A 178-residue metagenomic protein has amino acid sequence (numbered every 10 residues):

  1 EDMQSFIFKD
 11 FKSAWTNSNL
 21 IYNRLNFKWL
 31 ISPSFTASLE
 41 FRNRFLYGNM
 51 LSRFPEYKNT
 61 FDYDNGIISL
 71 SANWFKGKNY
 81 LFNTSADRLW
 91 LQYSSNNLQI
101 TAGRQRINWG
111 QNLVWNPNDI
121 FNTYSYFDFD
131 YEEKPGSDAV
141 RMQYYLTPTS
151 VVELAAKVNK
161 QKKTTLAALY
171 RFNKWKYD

Functional and structural regions predicted by a protein language model:
E1, S18-Y22, N83-R88, S137 (+1 more regions): Transmembrane beta-barrel architecture of outer-membrane proteins
E1-S5, R44-G48, G103, I107-W109 (+2 more regions): Structural signature of outer-membrane beta-barrel domains
E1-S5, Y124, S150-K160, L166-D178: Transmembrane beta-strand segments that form the barrel wall of outer-membrane beta-barrel proteins
D2-L20: Surface-exposed strand-loop-strand hairpins of Gram-negative outer-membrane beta-barrel proteins
D10-W15, F75-F82, F127-Y131, A155-N159 (+1 more regions): Outer-membrane beta-barrel domain signature
S18-F41: Transmembrane beta-barrel strand/turn architecture of Gram-negative outer membrane proteins
Y22-K28, L91, V140-Y144, K163-D178: Feature captures outer-membrane beta-barrel proteins of Gram-negative bacteria and organelles
P33-V151, R171: Outer membrane beta-barrel
